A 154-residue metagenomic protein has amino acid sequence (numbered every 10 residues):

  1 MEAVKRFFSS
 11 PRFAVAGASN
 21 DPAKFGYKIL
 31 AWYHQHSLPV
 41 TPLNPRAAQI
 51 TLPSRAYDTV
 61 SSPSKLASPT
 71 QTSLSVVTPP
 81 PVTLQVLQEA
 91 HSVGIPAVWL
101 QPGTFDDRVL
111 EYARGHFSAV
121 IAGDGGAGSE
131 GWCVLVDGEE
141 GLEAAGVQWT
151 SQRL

Functional and structural regions predicted by a protein language model:
M1-F7, A119-V120, D137-L154: Eukaryotic N-terminal low-complexity, Ser/Thr- and Lys/Arg-rich leader segments that predominantly function as
R12-A14: Conserved beta-strand elements of the Class I
D21-A23, L30-L52: NAD(P)-binding Rossmann-fold cofactor-contacting core
K28-I29, Q85-A90, V109-Y112: A short acidic, amphipathic alpha-helical/loop segment
H36-L38, V93-V98, H116-A119: A short helix->loop->beta-strand "cap" motif at the edges of active sites that frequently abuts
T51-T70, S75-Q85: Glycine-rich, highly charged phosphate/nucleotide-binding loops
V82-W99: Rossmann-fold NAD(P) dinucleotide-binding segment
P102-G141, A145: Rossmann-fold NAD(P)-binding glycine/threonine-rich loop
